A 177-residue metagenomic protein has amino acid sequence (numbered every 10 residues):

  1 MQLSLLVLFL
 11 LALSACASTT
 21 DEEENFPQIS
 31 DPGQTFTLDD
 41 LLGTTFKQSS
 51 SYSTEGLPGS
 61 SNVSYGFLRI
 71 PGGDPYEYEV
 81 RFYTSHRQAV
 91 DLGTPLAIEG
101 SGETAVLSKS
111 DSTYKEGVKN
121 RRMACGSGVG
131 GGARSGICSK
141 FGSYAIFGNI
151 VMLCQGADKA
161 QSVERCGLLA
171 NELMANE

Functional and structural regions predicted by a protein language model:
M1-L8: Sec-dependent signal peptide recognition, specifically the positively charged N-region followed immediately by
A12-A15: C-terminal motif of bacterial Sec signal peptides marking the signal peptidase cleavage site
A17-R69, V163-E177: N-terminal "mature-domain start" segment
E24-Q28, Y76-F82, I150-K159: Second-shell loop/turn segments in exported
L38-G132, G136-I137: Short, solvent-exposed recognition patches
D111-E177: A short, solvent-exposed beta-edge/loop patch
